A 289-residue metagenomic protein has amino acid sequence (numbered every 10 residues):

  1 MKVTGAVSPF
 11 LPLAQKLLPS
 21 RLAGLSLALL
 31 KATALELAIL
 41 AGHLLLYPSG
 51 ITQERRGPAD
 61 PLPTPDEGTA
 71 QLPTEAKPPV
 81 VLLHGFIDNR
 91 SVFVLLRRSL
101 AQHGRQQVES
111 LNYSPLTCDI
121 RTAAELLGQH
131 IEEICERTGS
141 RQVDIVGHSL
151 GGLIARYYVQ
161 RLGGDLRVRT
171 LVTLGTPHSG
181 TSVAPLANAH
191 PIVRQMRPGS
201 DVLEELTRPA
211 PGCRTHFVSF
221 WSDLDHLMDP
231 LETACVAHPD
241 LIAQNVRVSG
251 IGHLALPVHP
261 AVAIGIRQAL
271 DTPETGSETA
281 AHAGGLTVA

Functional and structural regions predicted by a protein language model:
M1-V80, V94-L95, H103, T272 (+1 more regions): Flexible, membrane-associating and regulatory peripheral segments of lipid-active enzymes
A76-P78, P211-F217, D240-Q244: Short, proline-enriched alpha-helix->beta-strand connector loops that line the catalytic pocket of alpha/beta-hydrolase
V80-S91, R97-R214, F220-W221, L227 (+1 more regions): Serine-dependent carboxylesterase/thioesterase catalytic core of lipase-like alpha/beta-hydrolase/SGNH enzymes
L96, D229-V236: Short alpha-helix in the alpha/beta-hydrolase fold that links the catalytic acid
Q106-E109, P239-L256, I266: Catalytic histidine neighborhood in serine/cysteine hydrolases with alpha/beta-hydrolase-type architecture
D119-I120, I251-P260, L286: Catalytic histidine-centered segment of alpha/beta-hydrolase-like enzymes
D223-H226, G250-G252: Acidic beta-to-alpha connecting loop that harbors the catalytic carboxylate
P257-D271: Post-His helix in hydrolase/transferase enzymes
